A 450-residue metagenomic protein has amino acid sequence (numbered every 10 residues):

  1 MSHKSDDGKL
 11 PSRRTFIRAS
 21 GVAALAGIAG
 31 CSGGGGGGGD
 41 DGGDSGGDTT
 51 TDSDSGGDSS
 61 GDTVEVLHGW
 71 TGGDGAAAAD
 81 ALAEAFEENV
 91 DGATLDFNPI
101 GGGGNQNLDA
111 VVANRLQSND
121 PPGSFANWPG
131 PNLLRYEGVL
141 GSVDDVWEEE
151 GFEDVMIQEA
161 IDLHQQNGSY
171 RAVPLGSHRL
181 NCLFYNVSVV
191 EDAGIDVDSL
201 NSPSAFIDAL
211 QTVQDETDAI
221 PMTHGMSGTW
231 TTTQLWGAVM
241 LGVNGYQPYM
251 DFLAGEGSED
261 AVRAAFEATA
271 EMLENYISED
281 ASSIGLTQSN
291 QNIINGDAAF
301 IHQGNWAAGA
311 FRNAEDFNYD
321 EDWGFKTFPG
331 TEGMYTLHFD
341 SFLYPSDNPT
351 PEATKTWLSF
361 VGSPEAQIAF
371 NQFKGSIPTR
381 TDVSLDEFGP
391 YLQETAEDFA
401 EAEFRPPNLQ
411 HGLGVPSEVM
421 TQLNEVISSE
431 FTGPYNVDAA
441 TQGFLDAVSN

Functional and structural regions predicted by a protein language model:
K4-P11, A19-A24, I28-L133, F152 (+5 more regions): Conserved N-terminal structural module of periplasmic/extracytoplasmic solute-binding proteins
G69, G75-A78, A83, E87 (+1 more regions): Extracytoplasmic/periplasmic substrate-binding proteins
A77-A78, L210, T217, L358-T381: Periplasmic-binding protein-like
E88, Q165-T231, V243-A281, S346-E352 (+2 more regions): Helix-loop-helix "hinge/cap" segment bordering the ligand-binding cleft or interdomain interface
P99-V112, W128-P129, N201-I207, D280-I294: Short helix-initiation/N-cap motifs at beta->coil->alpha
L116-N127, G141, E216-I220, N295-Q303: Alpha-to-beta junction loops
P129-L180, D320, F388-L392: Hinge/lid segment of periplasmic solute-binding proteins
P174, S376-V383, E394-N450: C-terminal capping/gating helix-and-loop segments adjacent to ligand/active sites or protein-protein/ligand interfaces
